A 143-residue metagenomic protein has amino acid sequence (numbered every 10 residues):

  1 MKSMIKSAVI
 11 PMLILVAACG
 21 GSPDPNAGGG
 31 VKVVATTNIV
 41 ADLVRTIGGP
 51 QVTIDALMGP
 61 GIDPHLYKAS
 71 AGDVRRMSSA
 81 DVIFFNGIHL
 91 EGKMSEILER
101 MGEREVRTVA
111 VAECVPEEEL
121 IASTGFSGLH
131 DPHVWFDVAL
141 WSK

Functional and structural regions predicted by a protein language model:
M1-G30: Short, low-complexity disordered leader/linker segments with a strong preference for bacterial N-terminal type II
C19-K143: Extracytoplasmic metal-acquisition and chelation regions
